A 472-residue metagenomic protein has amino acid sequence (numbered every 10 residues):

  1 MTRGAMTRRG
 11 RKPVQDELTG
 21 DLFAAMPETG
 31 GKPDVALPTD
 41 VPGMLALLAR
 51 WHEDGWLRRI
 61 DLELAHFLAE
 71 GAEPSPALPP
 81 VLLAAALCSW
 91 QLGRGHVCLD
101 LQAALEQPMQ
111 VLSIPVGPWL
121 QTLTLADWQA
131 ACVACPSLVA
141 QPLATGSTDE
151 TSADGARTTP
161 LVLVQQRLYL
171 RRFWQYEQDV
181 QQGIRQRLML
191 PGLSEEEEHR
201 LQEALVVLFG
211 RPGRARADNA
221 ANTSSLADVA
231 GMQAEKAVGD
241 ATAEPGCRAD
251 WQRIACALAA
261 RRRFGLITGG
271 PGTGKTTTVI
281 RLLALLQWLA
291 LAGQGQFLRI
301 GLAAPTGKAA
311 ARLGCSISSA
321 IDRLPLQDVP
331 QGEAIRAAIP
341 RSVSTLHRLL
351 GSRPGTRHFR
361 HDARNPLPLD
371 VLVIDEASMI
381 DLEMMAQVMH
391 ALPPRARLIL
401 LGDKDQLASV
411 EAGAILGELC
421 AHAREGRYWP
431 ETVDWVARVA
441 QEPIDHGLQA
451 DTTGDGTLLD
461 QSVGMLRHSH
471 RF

Functional and structural regions predicted by a protein language model:
R3-F472: Conserved ATP-binding/catalytic motifs of P-loop helicase motor domains
